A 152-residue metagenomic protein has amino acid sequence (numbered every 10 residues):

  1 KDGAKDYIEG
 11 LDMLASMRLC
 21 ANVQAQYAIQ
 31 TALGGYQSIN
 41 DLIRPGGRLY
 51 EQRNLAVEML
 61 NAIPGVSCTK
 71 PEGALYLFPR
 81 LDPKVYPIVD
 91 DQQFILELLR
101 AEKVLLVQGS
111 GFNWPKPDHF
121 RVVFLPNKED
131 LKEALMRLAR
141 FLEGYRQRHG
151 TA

Functional and structural regions predicted by a protein language model:
K1, G34, R80-D82, L125-N127: Residue-level recognition of strand-loop junctions within catalytic nucleotide-signaling folds
K1-G47, V57-M59, L142: Conserved core segment of the aminotransferase class I/II
S16, P64-G65, G111: Short beta-turn/strand-loop junction motif enriched in small, turn-promoting residues
Q30, G46-V57, C68-D82: Conserved glycine-rich beta-strand-loop-beta hairpin in the small C-terminal domain of fold type I
L60-T69, R146-T151: Surface-exposed helix-capping loop/turn segments at secondary-structure junctions
P87-V89, E97-L106, F112-A152: PLP-dependent enzyme catalytic core of the Aspartate aminotransferase-like
F94: Short active-site alpha-helical segment characteristic of glycosyltransferases and processive polysaccharide synthases
